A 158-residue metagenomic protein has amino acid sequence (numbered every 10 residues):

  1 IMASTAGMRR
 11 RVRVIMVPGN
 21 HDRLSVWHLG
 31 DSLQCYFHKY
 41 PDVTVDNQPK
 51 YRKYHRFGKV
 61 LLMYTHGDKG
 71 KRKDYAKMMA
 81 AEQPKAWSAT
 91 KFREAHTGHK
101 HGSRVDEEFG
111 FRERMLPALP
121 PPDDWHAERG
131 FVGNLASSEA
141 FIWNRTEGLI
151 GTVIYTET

Functional and structural regions predicted by a protein language model:
I1-C35, K39, V43: Core catalytic region of metal-dependent phosphoesterases/phosphodiesterases, especially metallo-beta-lactamase-like
S32-Y51, R56-T158: Conserved beta-sheet core of the metallophosphoesterase superfamily
